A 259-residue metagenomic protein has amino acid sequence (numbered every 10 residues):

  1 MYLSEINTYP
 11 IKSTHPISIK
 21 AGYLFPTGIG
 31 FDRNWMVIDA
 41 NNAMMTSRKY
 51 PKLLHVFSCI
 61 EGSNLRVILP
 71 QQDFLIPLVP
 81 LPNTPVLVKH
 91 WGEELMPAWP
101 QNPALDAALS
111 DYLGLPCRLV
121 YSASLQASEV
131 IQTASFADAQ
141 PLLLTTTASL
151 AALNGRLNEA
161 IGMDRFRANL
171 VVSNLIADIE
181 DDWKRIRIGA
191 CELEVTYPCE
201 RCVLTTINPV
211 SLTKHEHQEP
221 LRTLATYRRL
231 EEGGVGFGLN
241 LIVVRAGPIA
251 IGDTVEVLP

Functional and structural regions predicted by a protein language model:
M1-P259: Metal-cofactor-dependent catalytic cores
